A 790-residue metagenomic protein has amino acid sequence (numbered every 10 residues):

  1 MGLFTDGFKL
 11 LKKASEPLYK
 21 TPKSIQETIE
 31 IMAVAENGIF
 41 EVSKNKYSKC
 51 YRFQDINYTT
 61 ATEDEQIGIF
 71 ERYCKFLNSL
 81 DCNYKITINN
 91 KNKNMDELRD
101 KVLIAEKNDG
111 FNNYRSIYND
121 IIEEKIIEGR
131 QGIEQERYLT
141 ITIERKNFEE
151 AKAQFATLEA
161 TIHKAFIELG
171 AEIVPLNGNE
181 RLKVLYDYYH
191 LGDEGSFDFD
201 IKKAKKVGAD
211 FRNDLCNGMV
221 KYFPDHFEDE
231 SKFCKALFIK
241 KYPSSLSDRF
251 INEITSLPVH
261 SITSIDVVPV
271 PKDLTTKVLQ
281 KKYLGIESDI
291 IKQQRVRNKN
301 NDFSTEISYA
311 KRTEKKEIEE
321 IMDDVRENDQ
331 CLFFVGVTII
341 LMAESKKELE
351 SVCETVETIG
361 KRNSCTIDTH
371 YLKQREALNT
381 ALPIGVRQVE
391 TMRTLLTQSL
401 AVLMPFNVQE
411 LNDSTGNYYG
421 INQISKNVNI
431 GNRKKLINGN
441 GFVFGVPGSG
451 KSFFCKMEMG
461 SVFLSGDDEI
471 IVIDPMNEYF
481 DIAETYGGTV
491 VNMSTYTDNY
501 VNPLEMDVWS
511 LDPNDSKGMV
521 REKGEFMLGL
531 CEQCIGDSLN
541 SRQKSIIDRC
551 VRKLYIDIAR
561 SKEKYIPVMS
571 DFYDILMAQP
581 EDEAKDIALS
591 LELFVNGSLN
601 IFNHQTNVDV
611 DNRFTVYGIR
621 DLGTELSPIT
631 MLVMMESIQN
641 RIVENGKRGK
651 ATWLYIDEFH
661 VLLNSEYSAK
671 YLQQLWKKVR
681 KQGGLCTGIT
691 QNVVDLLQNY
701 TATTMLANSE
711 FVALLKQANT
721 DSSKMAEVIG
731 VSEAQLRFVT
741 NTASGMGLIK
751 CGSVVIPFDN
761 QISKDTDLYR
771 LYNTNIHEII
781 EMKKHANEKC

Functional and structural regions predicted by a protein language model:
G2-F406: Extended, folded cores of ATP/NTP-driven motor/assembly subunits in large transport and secretion machines
I56, E63-C82, N89, T255 (+10 more regions): P-loop NTPase motor domains
V443: Hydrophobic anchor at the beta1->P-loop junction of P-loop NTPases
K451: Conserved lysine of the Walker
F454: Hydrophobic positions on the alpha1 helix immediately C-terminal to the Walker A/P-loop
S461-I471, Y486, N640: Post-Walker A helix-loop "phosphate-sensing" segment adjacent to the P-loop in P-loop NTPases
G487-V491, T701-L714: A short helix-turn-beta junction within AAA+ P-loop NTPase domains corresponding to the substrate/partner-engaging
I729-K784: Conserved P-loop NTPase
